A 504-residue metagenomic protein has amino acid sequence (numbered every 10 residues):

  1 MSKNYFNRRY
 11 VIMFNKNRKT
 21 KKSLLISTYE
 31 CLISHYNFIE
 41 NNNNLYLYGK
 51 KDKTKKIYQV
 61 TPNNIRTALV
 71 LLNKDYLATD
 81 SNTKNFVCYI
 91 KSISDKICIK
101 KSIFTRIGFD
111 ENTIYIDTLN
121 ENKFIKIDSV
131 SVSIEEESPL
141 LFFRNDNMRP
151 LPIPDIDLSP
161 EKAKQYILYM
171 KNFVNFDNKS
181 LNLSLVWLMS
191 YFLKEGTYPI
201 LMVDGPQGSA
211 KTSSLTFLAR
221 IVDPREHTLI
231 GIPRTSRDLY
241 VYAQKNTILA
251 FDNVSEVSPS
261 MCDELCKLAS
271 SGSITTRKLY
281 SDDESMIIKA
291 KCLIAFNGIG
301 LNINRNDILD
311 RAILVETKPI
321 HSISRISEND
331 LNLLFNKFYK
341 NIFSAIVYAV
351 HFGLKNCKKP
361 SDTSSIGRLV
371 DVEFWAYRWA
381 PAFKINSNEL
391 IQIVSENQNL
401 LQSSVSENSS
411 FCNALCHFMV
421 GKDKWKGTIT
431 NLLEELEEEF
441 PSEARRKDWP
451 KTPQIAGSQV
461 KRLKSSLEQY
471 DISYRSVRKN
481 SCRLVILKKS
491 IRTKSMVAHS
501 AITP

Functional and structural regions predicted by a protein language model:
Y10, S34-K56, N63-L71, V257 (+1 more regions): DNA transaction DNA-binding modules
K51, S133-K245, A376: P-loop NTPase catalytic core of nucleic-acid-dependent motor ATPases
K53-K179, N302: Segments of Walker-type
D223, C262-M286: Conserved catalytic/switch belt of AAA+ P-loop NTPases
L239-Y242, K278-F296: AAA+/SF3 P-loop NTPase mechanochemical coupling elements
K245-T247, G272, A290-L293, D307-A312: Short glycine-/polar-rich loops that comprise or flank the Walker A/P-loop and associated switch/sensor motifs
I248-A269, L301-D310: Conserved AAA+/SF3 P-loop NTPase catalytic/coupling segment centered on the Walker-B
N304-S322: A short helix-turn-beta junction within AAA+ P-loop NTPase domains corresponding to the substrate/partner-engaging
